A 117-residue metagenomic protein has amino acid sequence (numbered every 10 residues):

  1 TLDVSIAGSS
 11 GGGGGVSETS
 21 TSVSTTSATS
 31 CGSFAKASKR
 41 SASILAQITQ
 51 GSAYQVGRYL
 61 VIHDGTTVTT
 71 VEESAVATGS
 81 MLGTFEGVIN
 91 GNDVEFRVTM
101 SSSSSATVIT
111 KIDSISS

Functional and structural regions predicted by a protein language model:
T1-A7, A46-Q47, L60-I62, E72-E73 (+2 more regions): Beta-strand-rich, repetitive solenoid scaffolds
L2-S38, S103-S105, K111-S117: Glycine-rich, low-complexity segments
G15-T19, A53-V56, V68-V71: Surface-exposed loop/edge segments in extracytoplasmic proteins
S27, T66, V98-T99: Generic secretory/membrane-interface signal
C31-D64: Beta-rich globular "head" domains
I62-S80: Terminal beta-strand-rich extracellular "head" domains that mediate receptor/glycan or other ligand binding
A77-S117: Low-complexity intrinsically disordered segments
